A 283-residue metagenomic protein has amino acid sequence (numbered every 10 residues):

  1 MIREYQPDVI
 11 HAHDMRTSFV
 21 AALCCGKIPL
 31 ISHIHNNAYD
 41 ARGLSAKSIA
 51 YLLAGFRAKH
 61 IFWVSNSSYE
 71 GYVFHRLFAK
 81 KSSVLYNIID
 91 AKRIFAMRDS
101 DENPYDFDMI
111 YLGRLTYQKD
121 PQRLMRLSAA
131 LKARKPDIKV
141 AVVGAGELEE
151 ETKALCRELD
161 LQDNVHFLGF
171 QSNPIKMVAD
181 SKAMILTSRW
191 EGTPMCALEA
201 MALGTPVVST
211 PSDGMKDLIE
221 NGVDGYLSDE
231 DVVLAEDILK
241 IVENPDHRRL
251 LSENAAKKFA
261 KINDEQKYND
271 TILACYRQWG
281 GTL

Functional and structural regions predicted by a protein language model:
A12-S18, I34: Short His-centered aromatic/hydrophobic patch
R42-G43, V73-F74, V84-D106, K176: Acidic anion/phosphate-binding donor-loop and adjacent secondary structure in glycosyltransferase catalytic cores
A58-S83, I89-R93: A short, active-site helix/loop in glycosyltransferases that binds the activated sugar's phosphate group
F107, Y111-A130, V140-V142, E147-A154 (+2 more regions): A conserved mid-protein helix/loop that constitutes part of the nucleotide-sugar donor-binding site
F170, R189: Aromatic "clamp/platform" in nucleotide-sugar-dependent glycosyltransferases that forms part of the donor/acceptor
P206-S209: Short hydrophobic beta-strand element within catalytic cores of glycosyltransferases and related nucleotide-activated
N221-V232, K240-P245: Conserved acidic donor-binding segment of nucleotide-sugar-dependent glycosyltransferases
H247-I262, Y268-T271: A short, well-ordered alpha-helix in the C-terminal region of glycosyltransferases
